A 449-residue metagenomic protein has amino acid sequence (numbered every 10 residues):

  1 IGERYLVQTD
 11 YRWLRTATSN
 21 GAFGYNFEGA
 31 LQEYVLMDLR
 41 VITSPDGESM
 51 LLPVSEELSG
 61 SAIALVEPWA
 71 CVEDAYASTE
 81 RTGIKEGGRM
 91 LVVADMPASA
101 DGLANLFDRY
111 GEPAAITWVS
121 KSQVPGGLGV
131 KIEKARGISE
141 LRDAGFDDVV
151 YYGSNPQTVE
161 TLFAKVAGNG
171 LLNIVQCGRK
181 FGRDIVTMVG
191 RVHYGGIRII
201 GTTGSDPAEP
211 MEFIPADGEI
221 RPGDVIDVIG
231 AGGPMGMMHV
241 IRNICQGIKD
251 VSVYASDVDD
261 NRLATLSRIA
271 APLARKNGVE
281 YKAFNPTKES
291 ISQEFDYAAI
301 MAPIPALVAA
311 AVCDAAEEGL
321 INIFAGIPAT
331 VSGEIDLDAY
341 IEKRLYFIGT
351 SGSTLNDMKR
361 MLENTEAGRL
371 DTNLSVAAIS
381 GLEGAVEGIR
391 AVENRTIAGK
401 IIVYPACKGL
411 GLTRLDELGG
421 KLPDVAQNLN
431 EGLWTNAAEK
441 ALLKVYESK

Functional and structural regions predicted by a protein language model:
V7-G87, G195-T202: NAD(P)H dinucleotide-binding glycine-rich loop of Rossmann-like/cofactor-binding domains, especially the beta1-alpha1
V41, D46, A62-Y110, D206-V225 (+2 more regions): Short internal alpha-helix immediately C-terminal to a glycine-rich phosphate-binding loop in Rossmann-like
K85, A135-A164, G168, H193 (+5 more regions): C-terminal hydrophobic helical "lid"/dimerization subdomain of Rossmann-like NAD(P)H-dependent oxidoreductases
P97, K121-P125, P156, R179 (+3 more regions): Helix N-cap at the beta1-alpha1 junction of Rossmann-like dinucleotide-binding domains, i.e., the first residues
L106-I116, G168-N169, I244-S252, E317-E318: Conserved S-adenosyl-L-methionine
Y110, T117-Q123, Q176, G247 (+2 more regions): Conserved acidic E/D residue at the C-terminus of a beta-strand in Rossmann-like folds
Q157-T161, Q176-G196, A325-R344, M358: Rossmann-fold NAD(P)-binding glycine/threonine-rich loop
